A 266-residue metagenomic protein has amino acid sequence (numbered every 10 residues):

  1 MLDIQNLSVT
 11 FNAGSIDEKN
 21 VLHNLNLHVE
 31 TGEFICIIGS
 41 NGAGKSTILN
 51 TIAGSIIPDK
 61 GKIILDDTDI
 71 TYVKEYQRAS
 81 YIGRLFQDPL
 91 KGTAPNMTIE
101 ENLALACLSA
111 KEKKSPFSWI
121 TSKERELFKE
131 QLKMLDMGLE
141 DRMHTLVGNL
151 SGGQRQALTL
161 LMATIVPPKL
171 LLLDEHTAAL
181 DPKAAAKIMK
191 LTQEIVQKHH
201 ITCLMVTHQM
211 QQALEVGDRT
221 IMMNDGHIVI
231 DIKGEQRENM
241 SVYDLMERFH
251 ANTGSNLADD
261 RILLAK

Functional and structural regions predicted by a protein language model:
M1, T10-N24, K74: A short, flexible loop at the N-terminus of ABC-type nucleotide-binding domains that lies
I38-S40: The feature captures the beta-strand-to-loop junction immediately N-terminal to the Walker
A53: Helix-to-loop junction immediately C-terminal to a conserved catalytic motif
G61-D69, I230-I232: Conserved ABC transporter NBD signature motif
D69-G83, K91, K114-T121, E238-Y243: ABC ATPase NBD coupling module
I165-K169: A short, proline-enriched helix->beta-strand linker immediately N-terminal to the Walker B motif in ABC-type P-loop
T207-H208: H-loop/switch region of ABC-family ATPase nucleotide-binding domains
R237-K266: ABC ATPase nucleotide-binding domains
